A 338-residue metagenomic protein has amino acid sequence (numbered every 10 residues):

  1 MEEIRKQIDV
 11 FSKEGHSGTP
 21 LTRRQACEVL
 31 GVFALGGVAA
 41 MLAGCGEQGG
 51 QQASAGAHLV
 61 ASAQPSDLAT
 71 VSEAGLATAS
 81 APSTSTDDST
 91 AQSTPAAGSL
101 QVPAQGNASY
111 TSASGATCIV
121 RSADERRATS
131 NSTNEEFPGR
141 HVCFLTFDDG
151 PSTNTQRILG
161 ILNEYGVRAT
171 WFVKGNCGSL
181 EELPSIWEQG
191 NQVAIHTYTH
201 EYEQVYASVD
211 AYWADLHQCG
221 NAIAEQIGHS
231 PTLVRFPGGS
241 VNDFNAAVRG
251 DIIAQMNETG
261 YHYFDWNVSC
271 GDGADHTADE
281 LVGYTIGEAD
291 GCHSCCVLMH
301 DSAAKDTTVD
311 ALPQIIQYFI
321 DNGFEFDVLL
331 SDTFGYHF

Functional and structural regions predicted by a protein language model:
M1-T22, V32-A43, G49: N-terminal secretory signal peptides
G18-C27, G56-A57, P65: Twin-arginine (Tat) signal peptide motif
G46-A74: Short, low-complexity, disordered segments immediately C-terminal to signal peptides in bacterial exported proteins
S66, T70-E73, A79-S93: Extracellular mucin-like PTS domains
P95-A108, S122-S130, R249-H262: Short, compositionally biased "basic patch" segments
Q105-S230, F334-G335: Active-site beta->alpha N-cap acidic-glycine motif
R157, H200-L298, S302-I320, F324-E325 (+1 more regions): Catalytic domains of cell-wall/extracellular-matrix polysaccharide-remodeling enzymes, centered on de-N-acetylation
